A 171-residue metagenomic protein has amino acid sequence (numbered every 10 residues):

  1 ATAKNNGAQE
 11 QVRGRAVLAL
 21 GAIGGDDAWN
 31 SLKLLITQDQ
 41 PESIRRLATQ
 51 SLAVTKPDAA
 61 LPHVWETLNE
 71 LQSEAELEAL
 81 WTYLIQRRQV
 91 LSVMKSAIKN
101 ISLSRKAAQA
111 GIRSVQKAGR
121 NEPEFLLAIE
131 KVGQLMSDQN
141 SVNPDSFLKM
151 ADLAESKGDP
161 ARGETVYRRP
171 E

Functional and structural regions predicted by a protein language model:
A1-K4, G25-Q38, R45-R46, P57-N69 (+4 more regions): Amphipathic alpha-helical scaffolding segments comprising HEAT/armadillo-like alpha-solenoid repeats
G7-Q9, Q40-P41, Q72-S73, S104: Short inter-helical turns and helix N-cap capping residues of alpha-solenoid HEAT/ARM repeat scaffolds
Q9, G14, L18-G25: C-terminal substrate/ligand-recognition segments
G14-L18, L34, Q50, E66 (+3 more regions): Residue-level signature of alpha-solenoid helical repeat scaffolds
A19, S31, T165-E171: C-type cytochrome heme c attachment motif
G21, A53, T82-I85, K99 (+1 more regions): Structural signature of alpha-helical solenoid repeat scaffolds
Q109-L148: Eukaryotic acidic, Ser/Thr-rich intrinsically disordered low-complexity regions
M136-R169: Electrostatic cytochrome c docking/interface patches
